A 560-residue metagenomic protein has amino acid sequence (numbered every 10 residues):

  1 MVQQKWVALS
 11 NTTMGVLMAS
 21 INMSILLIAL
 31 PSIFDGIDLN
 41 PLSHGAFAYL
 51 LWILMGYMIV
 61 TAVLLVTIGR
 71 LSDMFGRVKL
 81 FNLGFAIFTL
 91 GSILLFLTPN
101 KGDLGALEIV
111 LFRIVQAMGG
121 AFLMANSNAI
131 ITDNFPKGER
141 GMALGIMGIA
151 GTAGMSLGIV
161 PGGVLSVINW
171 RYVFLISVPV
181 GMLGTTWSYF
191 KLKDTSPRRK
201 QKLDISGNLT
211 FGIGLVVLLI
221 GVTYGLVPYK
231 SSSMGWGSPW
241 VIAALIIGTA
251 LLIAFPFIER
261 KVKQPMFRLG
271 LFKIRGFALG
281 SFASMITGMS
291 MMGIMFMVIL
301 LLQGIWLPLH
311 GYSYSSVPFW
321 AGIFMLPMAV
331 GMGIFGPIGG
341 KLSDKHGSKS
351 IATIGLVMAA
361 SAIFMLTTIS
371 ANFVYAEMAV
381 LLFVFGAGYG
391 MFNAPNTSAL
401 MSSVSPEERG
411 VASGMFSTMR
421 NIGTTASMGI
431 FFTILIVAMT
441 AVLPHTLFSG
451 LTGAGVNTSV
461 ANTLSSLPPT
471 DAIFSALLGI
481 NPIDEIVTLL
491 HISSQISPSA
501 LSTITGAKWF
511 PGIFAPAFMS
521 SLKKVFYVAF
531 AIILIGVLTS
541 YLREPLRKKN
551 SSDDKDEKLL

Functional and structural regions predicted by a protein language model:
M1-F190, G339, I363-T367, M378: Transmembrane-helix bundle of Major Facilitator Superfamily
M1-S20, G276, L356, L464-L560: Transmembrane-helix exit segments and adjacent C-terminal regions of multi-pass membrane proteins
K5-M58, P239, L251, K261-V411 (+1 more regions): Transmembrane core module of solute transporters
N11, L64, G76-I87, S92-L95 (+6 more regions): C-terminal module of multi-pass small-molecule transporters
G15, I146-A150, L203-S206, A283 (+1 more regions): Hydrophobic alpha-helical segments of secondary membrane carriers
S32-I33, I130, V164, K191 (+7 more regions): A residue-level signal for alpha-helical anchor/packing sites in multi-pass solute transporters
I33-F34, L71-S72, P161-V167, V222 (+4 more regions): Interfacial helix-cap and linker-helix signal at transmembrane-aqueous boundaries of multi-pass secondary transporters
V167-F282, T287-S290, M297: Hydrophobic transmembrane-helix bundles of small-molecule transporters
